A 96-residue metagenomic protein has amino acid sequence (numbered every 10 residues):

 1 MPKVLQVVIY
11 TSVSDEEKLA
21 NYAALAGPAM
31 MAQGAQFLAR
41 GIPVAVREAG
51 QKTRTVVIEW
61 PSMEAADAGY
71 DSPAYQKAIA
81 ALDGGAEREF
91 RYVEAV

Functional and structural regions predicted by a protein language model:
M1-R54, P61-D71, E94-V96: Short S/T/G/P-rich N-terminal loop/turn motif that feeds into the first structured element of a domain
A66-R91: C-terminal structural segments of small proteins and small subunits
